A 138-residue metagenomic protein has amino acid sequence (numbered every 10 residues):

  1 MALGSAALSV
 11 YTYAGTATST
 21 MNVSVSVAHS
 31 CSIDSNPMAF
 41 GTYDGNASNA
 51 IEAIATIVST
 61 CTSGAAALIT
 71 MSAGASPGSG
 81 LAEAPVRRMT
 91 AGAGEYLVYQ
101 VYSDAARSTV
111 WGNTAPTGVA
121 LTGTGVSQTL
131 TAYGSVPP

Functional and structural regions predicted by a protein language model:
A2, Y11-T12: Cleavable N-terminal signal peptides
A7-S9: N-terminal signal peptide c-region/cleavage motif recognized by signal peptidases
Y13-A91, T117-P138: N-terminal small/polar-rich segments of proteins
S72-G74, Q100-D104: Predominantly extracellular/luminal cell-surface or secreted proteins
A93, A105-R107: Solvent-exposed strand-loop boundary residues in beta-sheet-rich modules
G94-Y96, Q100: Amphipathic alpha-helical hairpins/coiled-coils and adjacent low-complexity
